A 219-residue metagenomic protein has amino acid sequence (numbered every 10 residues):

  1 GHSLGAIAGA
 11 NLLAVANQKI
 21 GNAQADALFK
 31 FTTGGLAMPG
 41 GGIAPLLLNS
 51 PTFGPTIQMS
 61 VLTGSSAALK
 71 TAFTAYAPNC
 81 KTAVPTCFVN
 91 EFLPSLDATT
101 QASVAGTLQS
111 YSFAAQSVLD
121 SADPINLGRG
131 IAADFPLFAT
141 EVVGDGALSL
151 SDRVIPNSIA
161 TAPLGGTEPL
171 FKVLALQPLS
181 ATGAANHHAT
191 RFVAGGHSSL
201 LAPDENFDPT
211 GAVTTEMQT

Functional and structural regions predicted by a protein language model:
G1-G9: Gly/Ala-rich beta-loop-alpha elbow adjacent to hydrolase catalytic centers
L12-K19, A37, V173: Structured segments of extracytoplasmic/periplasmic soluble domains in secreted or envelope-associated proteins
A14-T32: Conserved hydrolase catalytic core segment
D26-T219: C-terminal subdomain of alpha/beta-hydrolase-fold enzymes, centered on the catalytic histidine and its supporting
